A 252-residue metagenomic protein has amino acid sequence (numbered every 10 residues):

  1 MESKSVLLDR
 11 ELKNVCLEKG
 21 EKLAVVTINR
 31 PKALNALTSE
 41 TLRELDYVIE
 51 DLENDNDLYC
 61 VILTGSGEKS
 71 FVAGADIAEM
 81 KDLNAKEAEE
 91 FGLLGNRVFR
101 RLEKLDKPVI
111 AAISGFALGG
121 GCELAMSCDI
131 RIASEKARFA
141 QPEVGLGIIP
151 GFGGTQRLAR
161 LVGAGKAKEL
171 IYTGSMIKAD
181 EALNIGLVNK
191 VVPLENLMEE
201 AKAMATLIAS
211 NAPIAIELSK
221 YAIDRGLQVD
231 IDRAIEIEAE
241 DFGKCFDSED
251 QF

Functional and structural regions predicted by a protein language model:
M1-E21, D55-N56, E68, G174-D180 (+2 more regions): C-terminal alpha-helix plus adjacent terminal tail
M1-T64, R100: Conserved CoA-thioester-binding segment of acyl-CoA-metabolizing enzymes
K4, D57, G65-R101, A117 (+1 more regions): Glycine- (often His-adjacent) and acidic-residue-rich active-site loop that binds/positions the CoA thioester
V26, R30, L45, L63 (+5 more regions): Terminal peptide-recognition signature
K32, A36, R43, A75 (+8 more regions): Residues at secondary-structure transition points
T41-E44, F91-L94, L124, L197 (+1 more regions): Hydrophobic alpha-helical membrane-association signature
V48, L94-D106, A112: Catalytic-core regions built around general acid/base machinery
E103-I216, S248: Crotonase-fold acyl-CoA enzyme core
